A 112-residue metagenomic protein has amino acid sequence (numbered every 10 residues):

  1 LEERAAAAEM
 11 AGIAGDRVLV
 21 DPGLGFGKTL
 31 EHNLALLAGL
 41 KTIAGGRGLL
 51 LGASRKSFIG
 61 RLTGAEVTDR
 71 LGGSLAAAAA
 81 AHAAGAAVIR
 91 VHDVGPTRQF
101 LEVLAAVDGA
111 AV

Functional and structural regions predicted by a protein language model:
L1-A11, D16, F26-V112: Active-site-adjacent loop and "lid" segments of alpha/beta metabolic enzymes
G23: Short strand-turn motif at the edge of the Rossmann-like AdoMet-binding core
